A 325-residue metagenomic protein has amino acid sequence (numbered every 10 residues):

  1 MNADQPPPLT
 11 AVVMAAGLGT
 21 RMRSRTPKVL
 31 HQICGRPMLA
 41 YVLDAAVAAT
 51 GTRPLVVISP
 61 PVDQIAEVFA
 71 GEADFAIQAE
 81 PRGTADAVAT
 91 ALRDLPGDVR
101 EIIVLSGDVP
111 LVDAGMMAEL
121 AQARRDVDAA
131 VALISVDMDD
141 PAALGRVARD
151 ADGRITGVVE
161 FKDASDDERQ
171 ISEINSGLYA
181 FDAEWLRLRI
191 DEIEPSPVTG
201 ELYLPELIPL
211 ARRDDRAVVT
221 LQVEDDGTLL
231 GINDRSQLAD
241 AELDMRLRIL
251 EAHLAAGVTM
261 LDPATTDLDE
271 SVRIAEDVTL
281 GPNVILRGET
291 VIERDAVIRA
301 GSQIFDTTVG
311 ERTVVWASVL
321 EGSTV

Functional and structural regions predicted by a protein language model:
M1-P6, T199-V325: Left-handed beta-helix
M1-T10, Q32, R36-Q122, D126: Conserved N-terminal catalytic core of the sugar/cofactor nucleotidyltransferase
L9-A15, R21: Short, hydrophobic/glycine-enriched beta-strand segments
V13, L39, A91, D108 (+5 more regions): Residue-level signal for inorganic ion chemistry
A15, I58, S106, S135-V136: Short beta-strand/turn micro-motifs composed of small residues that flank or help shape donor/cofactor-binding pockets
M22-T26: Conserved catalytic-core motifs of eukaryotic protein kinase domains, centered on the activation segment
Q32, L111, A180, G231-I232: Short aromatic/basic micro-patch
D63, A70-G71, V112-V198, L207 (+1 more regions): Conserved core of the sugar-phosphate nucleotidyltransferase
